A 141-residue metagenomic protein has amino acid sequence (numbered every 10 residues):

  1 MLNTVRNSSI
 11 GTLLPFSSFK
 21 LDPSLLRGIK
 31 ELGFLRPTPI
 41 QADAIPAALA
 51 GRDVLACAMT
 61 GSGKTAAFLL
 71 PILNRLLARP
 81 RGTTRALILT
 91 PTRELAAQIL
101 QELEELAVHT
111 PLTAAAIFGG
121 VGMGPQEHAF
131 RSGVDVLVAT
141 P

Functional and structural regions predicted by a protein language model:
R6, I10-C57: Conserved pre-motif I regulatory segment
P23-F34, R81-P141: Conserved nucleic-acid-binding Ia/Ib motif block in the N-terminal RecA-like helicase ATPase lobe
R36, I40, K64-F68, Q98 (+1 more regions): Short secondary-structure boundary/capping elements
R36-T38, I45, L70, T90 (+1 more regions): Hydrophobic alpha-helix-in-membranes signature
Q41, D53, K64, E94 (+1 more regions): Acidic active-site catalytic centers that drive phospho-/nucleotidyl reactions and related ester hydrolyses
I45-V54, T65-R81, Q101-L106: Walker A/P-loop NTP-binding motif
A58-S62: The conserved Walker
